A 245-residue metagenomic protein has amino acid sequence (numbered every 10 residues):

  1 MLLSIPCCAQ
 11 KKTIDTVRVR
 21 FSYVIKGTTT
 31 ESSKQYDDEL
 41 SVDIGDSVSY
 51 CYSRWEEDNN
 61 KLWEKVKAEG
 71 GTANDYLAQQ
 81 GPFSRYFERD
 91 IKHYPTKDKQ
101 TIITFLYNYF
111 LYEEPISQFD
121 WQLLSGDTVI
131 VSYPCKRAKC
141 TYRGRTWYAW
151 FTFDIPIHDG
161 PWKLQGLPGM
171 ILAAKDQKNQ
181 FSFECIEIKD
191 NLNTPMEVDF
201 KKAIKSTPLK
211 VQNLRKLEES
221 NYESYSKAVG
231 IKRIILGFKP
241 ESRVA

Functional and structural regions predicted by a protein language model:
S4-P6: N-terminal signal peptide c-region/cleavage motif recognized by signal peptidases
Q10-D120, L124-D127, N179-A245: Extracellular or lumenal secretory-pathway regions
D15-V19, D38, P134, R145 (+1 more regions): Residues at beta-strand starts and edge strands
K26-G27, F105, Y133, H158 (+1 more regions): Generic preference for well-ordered secondary structure
Y109-F153, H158-G160: Extended beta-strand-rich segments in extracellular/periplasmic secretory proteins, especially within noncatalytic
K139-F200: Gly/Pro-enriched, hydrophobic low-complexity segments that function as extracytoplasmic propeptides/linkers
